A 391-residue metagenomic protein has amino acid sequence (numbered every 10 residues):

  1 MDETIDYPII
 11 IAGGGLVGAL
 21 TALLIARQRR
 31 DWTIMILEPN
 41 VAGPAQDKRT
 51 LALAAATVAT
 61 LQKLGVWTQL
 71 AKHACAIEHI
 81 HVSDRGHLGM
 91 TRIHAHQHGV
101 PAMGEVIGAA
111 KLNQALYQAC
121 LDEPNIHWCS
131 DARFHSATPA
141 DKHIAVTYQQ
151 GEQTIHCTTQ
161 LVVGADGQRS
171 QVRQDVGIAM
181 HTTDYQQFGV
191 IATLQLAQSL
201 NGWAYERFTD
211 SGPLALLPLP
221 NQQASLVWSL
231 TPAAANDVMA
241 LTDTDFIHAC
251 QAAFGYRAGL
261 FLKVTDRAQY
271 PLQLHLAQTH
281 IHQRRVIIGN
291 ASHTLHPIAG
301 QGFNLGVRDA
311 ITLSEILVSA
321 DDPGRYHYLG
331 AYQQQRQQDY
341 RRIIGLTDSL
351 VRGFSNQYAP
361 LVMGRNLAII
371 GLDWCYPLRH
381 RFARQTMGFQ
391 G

Functional and structural regions predicted by a protein language model:
D2-G15: Beta1/beta-strand and adjacent pyrophosphate-binding region of the FAD-binding site in flavoprotein oxidoreductases
I5, L70-A76, H81-D175, D184-F188 (+1 more regions): Conserved N-terminal helical subregion
G18-A19: N-terminal Rossmann-fold NAD(P) dinucleotide-binding loop
L24-R49: Glycine-rich FAD pyrophosphate-binding loop
K48-R85: N-terminal FAD cofactor-binding segment of flavoenzymes
L61, Q153-H156, L161-R267: Conserved FAD-binding catalytic core of PHBH/FMO-like flavoproteins
N236-G324: FAD/FMN-dependent oxidoreductases across multiple families
E315-G391: C-terminal helical "tail/cap" subdomain of flavin- and related membrane-associated enzymes
